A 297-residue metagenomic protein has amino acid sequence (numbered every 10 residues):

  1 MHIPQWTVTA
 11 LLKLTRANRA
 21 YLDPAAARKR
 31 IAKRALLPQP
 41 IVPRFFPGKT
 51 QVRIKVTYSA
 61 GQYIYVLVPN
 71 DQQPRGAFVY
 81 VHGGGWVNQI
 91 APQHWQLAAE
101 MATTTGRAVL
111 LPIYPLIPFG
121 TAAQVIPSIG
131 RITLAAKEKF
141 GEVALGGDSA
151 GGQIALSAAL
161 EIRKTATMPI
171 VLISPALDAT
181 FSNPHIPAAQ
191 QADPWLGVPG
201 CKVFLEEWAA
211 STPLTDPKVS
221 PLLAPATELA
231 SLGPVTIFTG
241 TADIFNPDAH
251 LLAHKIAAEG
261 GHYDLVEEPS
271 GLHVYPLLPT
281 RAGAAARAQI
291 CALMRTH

Functional and structural regions predicted by a protein language model:
M1-N70: A glycine/proline-hinged amphipathic helix-loop "lid/cap" segment that gates access to hydrophobic ligand pockets
G61-Y65, D71-H297: Alpha/beta-hydrolase superfamily serine-hydrolase fold, recognizing
